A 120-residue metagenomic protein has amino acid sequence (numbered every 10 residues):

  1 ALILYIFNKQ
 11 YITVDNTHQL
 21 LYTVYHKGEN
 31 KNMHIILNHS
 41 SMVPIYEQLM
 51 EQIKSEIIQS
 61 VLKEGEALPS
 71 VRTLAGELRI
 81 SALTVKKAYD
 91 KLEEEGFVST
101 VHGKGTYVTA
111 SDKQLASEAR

Functional and structural regions predicted by a protein language model:
A1-L4, Q10-N16, K27-G28: N-terminal, intrinsically disordered charge-dense segments
L2-Y5, H18-Q19, I35, S81: Intrinsic-disorder/low-complexity peptide segments enriched for small residues
K9-I12, T23, V85: Intrinsic disorder/low-complexity segments
T17-A67, T73, A119: Extreme N-terminal segment that seeds HTH/winged-HTH DNA-binding domains in transcriptional regulators
K54, K86-K87, K104: A general lysine-centric signal
L68-S99: N-terminal helix-turn-helix
E95-R120: HTH-adjacent hinge/linker in prokaryotic transcriptional regulators
